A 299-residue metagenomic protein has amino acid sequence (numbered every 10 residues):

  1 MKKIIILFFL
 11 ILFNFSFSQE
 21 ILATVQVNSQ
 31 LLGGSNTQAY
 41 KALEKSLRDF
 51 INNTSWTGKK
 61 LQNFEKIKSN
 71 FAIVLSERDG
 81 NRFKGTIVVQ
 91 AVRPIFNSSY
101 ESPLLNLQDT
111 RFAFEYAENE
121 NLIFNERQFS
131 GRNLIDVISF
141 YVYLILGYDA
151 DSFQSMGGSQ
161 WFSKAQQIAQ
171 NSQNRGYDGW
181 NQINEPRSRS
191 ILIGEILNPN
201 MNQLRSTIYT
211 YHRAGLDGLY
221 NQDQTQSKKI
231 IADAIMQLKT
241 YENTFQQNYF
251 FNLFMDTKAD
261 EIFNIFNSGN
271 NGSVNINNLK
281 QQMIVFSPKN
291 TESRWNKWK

Functional and structural regions predicted by a protein language model:
M1-I21: Bacterial Sec-dependent N-terminal signal peptides
Q19-K84, I95-N97: Start-of-domain marker
Q26, R213-K299: A cross-kingdom marker for long, charged
Q30-T37, F124-R132, N243-T244: Second-shell loop/turn segments in exported
R48-W56, Y143, G147-D151, F263 (+1 more regions): Sec-exported extracytoplasmic/periplasmic mature domains
N81-G194: Acidic/His-rich structured neighborhood in mature extracellular/periplasmic domains
G157-F251: Flexible, glycine-rich surface segments
